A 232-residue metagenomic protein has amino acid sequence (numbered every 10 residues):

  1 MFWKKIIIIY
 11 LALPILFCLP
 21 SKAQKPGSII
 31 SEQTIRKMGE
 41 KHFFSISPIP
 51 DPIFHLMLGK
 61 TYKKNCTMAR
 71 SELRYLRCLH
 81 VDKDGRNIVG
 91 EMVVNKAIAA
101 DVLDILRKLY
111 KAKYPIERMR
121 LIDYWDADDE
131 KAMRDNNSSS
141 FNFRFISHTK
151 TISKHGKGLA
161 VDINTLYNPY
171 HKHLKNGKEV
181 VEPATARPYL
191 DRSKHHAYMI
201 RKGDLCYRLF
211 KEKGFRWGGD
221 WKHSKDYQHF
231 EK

Functional and structural regions predicted by a protein language model:
M1-I8: Bacterial N-terminal signal peptides that target proteins for export
I8-F17: Bacterial N-terminal signal peptides
L19-A23: Sec/Tat signal peptide C-region and signal peptidase I cleavage site
Q24-R86: N-terminal module-boundary/linker segments of secreted carbohydrate-active enzymes
P52-L58, Y62, V93-K111, D135-S138 (+2 more regions): Active-site-adjacent structural elements in enzyme catalytic domains
M68-M133: Active-site acidic/histidine clusters and adjacent loop/turn architecture that either coordinate catalytic ions
K113-E117, K131-T165: Mid-length scaffold segments of soluble, non-membrane domains
I146-H148, G158-K232: Catalytic cores and adjacent binding grooves of peptidoglycan-active enzymes
